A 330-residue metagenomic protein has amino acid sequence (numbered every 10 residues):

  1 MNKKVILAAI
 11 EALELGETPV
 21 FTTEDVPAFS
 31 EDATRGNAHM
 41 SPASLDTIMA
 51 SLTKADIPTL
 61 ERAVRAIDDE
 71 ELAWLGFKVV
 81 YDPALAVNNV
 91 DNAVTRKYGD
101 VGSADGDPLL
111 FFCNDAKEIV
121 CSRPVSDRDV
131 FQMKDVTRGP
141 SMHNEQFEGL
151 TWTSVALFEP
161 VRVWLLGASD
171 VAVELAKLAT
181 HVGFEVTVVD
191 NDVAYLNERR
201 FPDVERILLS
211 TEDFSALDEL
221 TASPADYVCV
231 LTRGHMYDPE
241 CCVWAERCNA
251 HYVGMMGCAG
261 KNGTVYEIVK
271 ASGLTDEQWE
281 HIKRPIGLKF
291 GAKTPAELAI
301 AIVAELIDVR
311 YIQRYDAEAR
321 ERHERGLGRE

Functional and structural regions predicted by a protein language model:
M1-D190, E198-V204, S223-Y227, V309-E330: Segments forming oxygen-rich coordination pockets for charged ligands
L175-L178, E240-A245: A short acidic, amphipathic alpha-helical/loop segment
V189, Y227, T232-H235, V243-I268: ADP-ribose/adenylate-binding Rossmann-like module
A194-E198, N262: Short alpha-helix immediately C-terminal to the canonical SAM-binding loop
R200-D203, M236-Y237, V243: Cytosolic regulatory regions of ion transport systems
E205-T211: Conserved SAM-binding strand-loop segment of SAM-dependent methyltransferases
D213-P224: Short amphipathic alpha-helix with an adjacent loop that forms part of the alpha/beta core around
M256-E330: Adenosine-phosphate binding glycine-rich loop
